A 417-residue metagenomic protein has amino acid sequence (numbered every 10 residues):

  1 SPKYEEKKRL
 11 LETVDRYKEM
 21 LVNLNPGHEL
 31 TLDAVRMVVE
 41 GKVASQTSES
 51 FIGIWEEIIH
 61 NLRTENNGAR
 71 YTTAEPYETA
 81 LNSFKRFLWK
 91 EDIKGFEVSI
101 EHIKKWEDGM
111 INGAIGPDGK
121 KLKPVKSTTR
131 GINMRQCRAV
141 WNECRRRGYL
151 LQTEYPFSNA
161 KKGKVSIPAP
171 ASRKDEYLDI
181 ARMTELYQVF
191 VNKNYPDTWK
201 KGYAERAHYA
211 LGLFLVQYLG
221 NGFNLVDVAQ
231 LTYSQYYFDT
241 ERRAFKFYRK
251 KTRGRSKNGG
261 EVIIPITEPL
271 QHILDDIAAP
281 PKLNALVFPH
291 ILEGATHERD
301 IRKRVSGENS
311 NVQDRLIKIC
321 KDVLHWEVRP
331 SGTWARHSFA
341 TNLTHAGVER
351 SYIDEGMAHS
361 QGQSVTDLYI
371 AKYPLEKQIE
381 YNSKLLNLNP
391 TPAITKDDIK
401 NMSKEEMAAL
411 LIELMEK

Functional and structural regions predicted by a protein language model:
E29-K121: Basic/aromatic-enriched alpha-helical hairpins
S83-R86, F96, G116-K161, F223: N-terminal DNA-binding recognition helix of tyrosine site-specific recombinases/integrases
G131, Y155-L225, A229: Basic, Lys/Arg- and aromatic-enriched nucleic-acid-binding interface segment
M183-T184, T267-E327: Active-site/catalytic core of tyrosine-dependent DNA strand-transfer enzymes
N194-Y203, L283, R304, Q313-E355 (+1 more regions): Short, basic (Lys/Arg/His-rich) helix/loop patches that form interaction surfaces in the mid-to-C-terminal regions
Q230-D276: Conserved tyrosine-mediated DNA breakage-rejoining catalytic core shared by Y-recombinases
Q235-A244, E327, V348-I370, P392: Short, polar N-cap/turn motifs at the start of nucleic acid-interacting alpha helices
K251-R253, M357-I394, D398-I399: Catalytic-site neighborhood detector that most strongly recognizes the C-terminal catalytic loop/helix of tyrosine
